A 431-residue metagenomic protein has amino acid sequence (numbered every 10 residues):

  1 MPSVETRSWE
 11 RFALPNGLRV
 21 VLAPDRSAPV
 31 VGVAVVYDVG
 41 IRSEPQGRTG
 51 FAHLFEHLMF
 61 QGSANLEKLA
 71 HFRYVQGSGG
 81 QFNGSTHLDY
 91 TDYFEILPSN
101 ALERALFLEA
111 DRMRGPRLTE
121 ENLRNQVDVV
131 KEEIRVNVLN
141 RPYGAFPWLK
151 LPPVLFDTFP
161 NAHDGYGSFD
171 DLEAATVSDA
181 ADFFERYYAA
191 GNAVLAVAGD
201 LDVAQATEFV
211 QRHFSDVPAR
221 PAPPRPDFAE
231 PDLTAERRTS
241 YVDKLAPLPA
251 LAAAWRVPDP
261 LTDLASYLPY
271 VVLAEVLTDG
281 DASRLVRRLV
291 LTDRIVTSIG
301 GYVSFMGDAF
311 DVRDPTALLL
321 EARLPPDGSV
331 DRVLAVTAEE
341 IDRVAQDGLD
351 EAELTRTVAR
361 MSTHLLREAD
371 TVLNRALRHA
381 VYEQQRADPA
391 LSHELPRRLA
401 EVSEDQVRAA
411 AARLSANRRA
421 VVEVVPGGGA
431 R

Functional and structural regions predicted by a protein language model:
M1-E10, P152-A193, P226-E230, V257-L261 (+2 more regions): Histidine-acidic residue clusters that define the catalytic metal-binding segment of zinc metallopeptidase domains
P2, V194-A196, A265, V344 (+1 more regions): C-terminal regions of mature proteins
R7, D157, G165, A190 (+3 more regions): An aromatic/glycine/proline-enriched structural segment found at the starts of mature extracellular/organellar domains
G17, D25-V75, L264-L277, V286-R287: Active/ligand-binding-proximal structured segments within catalytic/core domains that scaffold catalytic residues
Y37, S63-A64, K68-F183, E339 (+1 more regions): Acidic/histidine-enriched segments that form metal/cofactor-coordinating and catalytic pocket/exosite environments
V127, V136, V177-H213, R418-R419: Non-catalytic, conformational "gating/processing" segments within enzyme and secreted inhibitor domains
E132-K150, A229-L248, L291-V303, D347-H393 (+1 more regions): Short acidic/His-enriched helical or mixed secondary-structure segments at domain edges of catalytic enzymes and some
A252-R256, T278-L324: A structural supersecondary motif
